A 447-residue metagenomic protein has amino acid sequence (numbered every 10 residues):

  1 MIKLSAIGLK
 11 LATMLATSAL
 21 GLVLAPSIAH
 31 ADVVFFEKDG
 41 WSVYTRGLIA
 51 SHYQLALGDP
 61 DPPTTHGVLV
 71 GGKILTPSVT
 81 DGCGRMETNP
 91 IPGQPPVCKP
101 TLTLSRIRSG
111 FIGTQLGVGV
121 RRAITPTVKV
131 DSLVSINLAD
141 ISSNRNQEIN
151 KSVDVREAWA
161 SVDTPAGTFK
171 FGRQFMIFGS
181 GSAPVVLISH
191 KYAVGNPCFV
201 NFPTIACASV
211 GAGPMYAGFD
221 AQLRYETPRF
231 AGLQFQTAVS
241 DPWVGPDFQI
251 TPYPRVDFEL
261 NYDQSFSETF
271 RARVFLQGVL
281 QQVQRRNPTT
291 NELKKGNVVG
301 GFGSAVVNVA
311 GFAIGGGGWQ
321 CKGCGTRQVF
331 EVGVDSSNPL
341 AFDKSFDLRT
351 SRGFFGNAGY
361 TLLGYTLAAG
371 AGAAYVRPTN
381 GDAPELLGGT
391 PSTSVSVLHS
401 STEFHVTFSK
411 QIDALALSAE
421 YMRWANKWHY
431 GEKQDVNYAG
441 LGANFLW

Functional and structural regions predicted by a protein language model:
L24-A31: Sec/Tat signal peptide C-region and signal peptidase I cleavage site
V33-Y53, P77, K99-V244, P252-P254 (+2 more regions): Outer membrane beta-barrel
F36-P92, Y192, V274-L276: Transmembrane beta-strand segments of Gram-negative outer membrane beta-barrel proteins
K38-G40, I107-G113, N150-V155, P214-G218 (+6 more regions): Transmembrane beta-barrel outer-membrane domains
V43-S51, R122, P126, V130-V134 (+11 more regions): Transmembrane beta-strands of outer-membrane beta-barrel proteins
S51-L57, I136-D140, F175-I177, V239-W243 (+9 more regions): Transmembrane beta-strands of outer-membrane beta-barrel pores
P63-G67, C98, F258-V406: Detector for outer-membrane/organellar transmembrane beta-barrel domains, recognizing the amphipathic beta-strand
F258, K410, D435-W447: Outer-membrane beta-barrel "beta-signal"
